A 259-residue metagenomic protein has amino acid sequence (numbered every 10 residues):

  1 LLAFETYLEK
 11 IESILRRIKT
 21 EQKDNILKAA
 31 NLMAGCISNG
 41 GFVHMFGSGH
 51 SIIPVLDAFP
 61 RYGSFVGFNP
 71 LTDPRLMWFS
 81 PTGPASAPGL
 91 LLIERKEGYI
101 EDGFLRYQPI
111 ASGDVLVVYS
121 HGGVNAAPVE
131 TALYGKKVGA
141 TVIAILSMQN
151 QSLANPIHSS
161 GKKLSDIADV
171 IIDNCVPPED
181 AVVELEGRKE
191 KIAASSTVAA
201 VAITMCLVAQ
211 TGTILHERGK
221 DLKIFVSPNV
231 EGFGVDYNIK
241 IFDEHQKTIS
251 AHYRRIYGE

Functional and structural regions predicted by a protein language model:
L1-T20: Generic N-terminal amphipathic, Lys/Arg-enriched alpha-helix
L15-N25, L116-N125: Short, glycine-rich nucleotide/cofactor-binding loops
E21-S38: A short, well-structured juxtamembrane/interface segment
S38-N39, M45-V208: Glycine-rich phosphate-binding loops that contact phosphosugars or nucleotide phosphates
D180-E184, T213-K240: Internal, active-site/partner-interface "lid" segment
N229-E259: Acidic, Ser/Thr-rich low-complexity intrinsically disordered segments
